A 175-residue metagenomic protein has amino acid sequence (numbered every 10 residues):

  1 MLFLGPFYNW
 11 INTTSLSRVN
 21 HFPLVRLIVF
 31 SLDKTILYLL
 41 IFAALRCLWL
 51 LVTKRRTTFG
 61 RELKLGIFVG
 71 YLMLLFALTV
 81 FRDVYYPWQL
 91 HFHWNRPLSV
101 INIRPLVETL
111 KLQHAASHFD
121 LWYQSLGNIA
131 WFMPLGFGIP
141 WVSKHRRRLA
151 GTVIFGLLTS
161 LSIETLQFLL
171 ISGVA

Functional and structural regions predicted by a protein language model:
L2-A175: Bulky hydrophobic segments
